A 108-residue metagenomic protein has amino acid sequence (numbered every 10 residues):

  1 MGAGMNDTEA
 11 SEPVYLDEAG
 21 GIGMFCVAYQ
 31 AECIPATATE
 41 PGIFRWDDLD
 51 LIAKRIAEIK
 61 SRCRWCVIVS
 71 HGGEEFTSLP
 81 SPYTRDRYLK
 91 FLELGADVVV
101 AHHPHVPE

Functional and structural regions predicted by a protein language model:
M1-E108: Acidic, metal/ion-coordinating pockets
